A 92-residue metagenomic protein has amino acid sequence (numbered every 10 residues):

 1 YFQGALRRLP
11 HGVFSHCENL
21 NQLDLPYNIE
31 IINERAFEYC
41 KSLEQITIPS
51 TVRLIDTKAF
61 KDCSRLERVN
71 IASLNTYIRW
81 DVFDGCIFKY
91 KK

Functional and structural regions predicted by a protein language model:
Y1-R8, E18-I31, K41-L54, S64-Y77 (+1 more regions): Structural signature of tandem-repeat unit edges
P10-V13, N33-A36, D56-A59, W80-V82: Consensus positions within tandem repeat domains that build extended binding/scaffold surfaces
